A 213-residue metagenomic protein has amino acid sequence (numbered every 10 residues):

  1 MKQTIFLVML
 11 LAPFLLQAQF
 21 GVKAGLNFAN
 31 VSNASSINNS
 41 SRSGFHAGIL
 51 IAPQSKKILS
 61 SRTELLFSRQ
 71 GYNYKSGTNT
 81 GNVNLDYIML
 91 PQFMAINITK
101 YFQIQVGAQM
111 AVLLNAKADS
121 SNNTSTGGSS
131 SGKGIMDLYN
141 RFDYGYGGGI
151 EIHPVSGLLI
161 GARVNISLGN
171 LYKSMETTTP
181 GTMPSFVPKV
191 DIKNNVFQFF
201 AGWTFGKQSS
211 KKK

Functional and structural regions predicted by a protein language model:
M1-K23, A201, F205, K213: Bacterial Sec-dependent N-terminal signal peptides
F20, K57-S61, F102-I104, I152 (+2 more regions): Repeated loop/turn-to-beta-strand initiation elements of outer-membrane beta-barrel proteins
V22-L26, A47-P53, L65-F67, L90-I96 (+4 more regions): Residues on the lipid-exposed face of transmembrane beta-strands in outer-membrane beta-barrel proteins
N27, I152-L158, D191-K213: Outer-membrane beta-barrel "beta-signal"
N27-V31, S68-Y72, A111-N115, N165-L171 (+1 more regions): Structural signature of outer-membrane beta-barrel domains
S32-I37, S76-G81, S131-M136, P184-K189: Extracellular loop and loop/strand-boundary signature of outer-membrane beta-barrel proteins
S32-N38, N73-N79, K117-S125, Y172-T179: Outer-membrane beta-barrel translocator domains and adjoining extracellular loop/strand segments of Gram-negative
N39-F45, N84-I88, N140-Y146, K193-F197: Residues that define the transmembrane beta-barrel architecture of outer-membrane proteins
